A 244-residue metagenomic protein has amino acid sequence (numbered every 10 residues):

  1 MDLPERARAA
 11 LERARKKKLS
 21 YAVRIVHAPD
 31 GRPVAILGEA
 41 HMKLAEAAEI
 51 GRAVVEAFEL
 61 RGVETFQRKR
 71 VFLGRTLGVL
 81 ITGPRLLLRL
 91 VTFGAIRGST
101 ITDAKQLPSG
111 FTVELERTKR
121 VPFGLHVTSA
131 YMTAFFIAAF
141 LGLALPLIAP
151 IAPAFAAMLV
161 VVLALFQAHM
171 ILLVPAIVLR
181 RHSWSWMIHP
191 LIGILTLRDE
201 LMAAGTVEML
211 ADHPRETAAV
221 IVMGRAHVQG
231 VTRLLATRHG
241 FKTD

Functional and structural regions predicted by a protein language model:
M1-D244: Compositional signal for N-terminal targeting/processing segments
